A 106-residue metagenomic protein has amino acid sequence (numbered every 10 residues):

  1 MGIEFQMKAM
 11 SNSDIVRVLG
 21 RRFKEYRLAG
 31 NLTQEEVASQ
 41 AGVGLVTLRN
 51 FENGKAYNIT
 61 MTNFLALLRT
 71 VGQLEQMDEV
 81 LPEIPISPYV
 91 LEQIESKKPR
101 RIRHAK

Functional and structural regions predicted by a protein language model:
F5-A29: A short, Lys/Arg-rich alpha-helix, primarily the initiator
R21-V37, K98-A105: Short basic helix-loop element that most often maps to the first helix and adjoining turn of HTH DNA-binding modules
N31-N50, K55: Short alpha-helical DNA-recognition segment
K55-L68: Short, basic-rich loop-to-helix N-cap that marks the start of a DNA-contacting helix
A66-E83: Intrinsically disordered, low-complexity basic tails/linkers immediately adjacent to helix-turn-helix/homeobox/MYB/SANT
D78-K106: Short, charged recognition helix plus adjacent turn of helix-turn-helix-like nucleic-acid-binding domains
